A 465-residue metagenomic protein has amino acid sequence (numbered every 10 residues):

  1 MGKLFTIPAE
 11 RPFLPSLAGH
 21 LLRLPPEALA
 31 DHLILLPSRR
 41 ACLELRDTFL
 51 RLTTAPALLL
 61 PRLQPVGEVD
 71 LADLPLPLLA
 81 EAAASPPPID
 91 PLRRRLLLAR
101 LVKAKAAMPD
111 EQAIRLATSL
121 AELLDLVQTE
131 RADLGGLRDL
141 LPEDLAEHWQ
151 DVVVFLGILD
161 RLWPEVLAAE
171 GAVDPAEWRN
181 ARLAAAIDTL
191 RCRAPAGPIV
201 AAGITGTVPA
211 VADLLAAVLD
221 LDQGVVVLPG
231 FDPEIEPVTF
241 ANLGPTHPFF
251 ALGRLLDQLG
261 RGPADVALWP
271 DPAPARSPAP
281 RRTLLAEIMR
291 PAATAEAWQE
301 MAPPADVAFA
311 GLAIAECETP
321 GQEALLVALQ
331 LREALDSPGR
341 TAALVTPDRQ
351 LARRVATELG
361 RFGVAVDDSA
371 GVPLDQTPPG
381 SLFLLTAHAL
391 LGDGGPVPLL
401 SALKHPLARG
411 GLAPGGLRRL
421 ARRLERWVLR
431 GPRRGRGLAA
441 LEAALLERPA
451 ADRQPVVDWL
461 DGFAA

Functional and structural regions predicted by a protein language model:
M1-A465: Polyanion-engaging groove/track-forming segments
